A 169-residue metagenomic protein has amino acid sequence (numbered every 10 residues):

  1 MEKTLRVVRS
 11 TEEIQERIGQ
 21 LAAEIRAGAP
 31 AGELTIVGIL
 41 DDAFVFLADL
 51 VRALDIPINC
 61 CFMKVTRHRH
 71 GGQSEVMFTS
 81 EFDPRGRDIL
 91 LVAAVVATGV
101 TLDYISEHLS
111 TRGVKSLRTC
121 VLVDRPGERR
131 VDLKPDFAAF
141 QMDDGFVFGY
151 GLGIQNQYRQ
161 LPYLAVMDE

Functional and structural regions predicted by a protein language model:
M1-E169: PRPP-associated nucleotide enzymes
